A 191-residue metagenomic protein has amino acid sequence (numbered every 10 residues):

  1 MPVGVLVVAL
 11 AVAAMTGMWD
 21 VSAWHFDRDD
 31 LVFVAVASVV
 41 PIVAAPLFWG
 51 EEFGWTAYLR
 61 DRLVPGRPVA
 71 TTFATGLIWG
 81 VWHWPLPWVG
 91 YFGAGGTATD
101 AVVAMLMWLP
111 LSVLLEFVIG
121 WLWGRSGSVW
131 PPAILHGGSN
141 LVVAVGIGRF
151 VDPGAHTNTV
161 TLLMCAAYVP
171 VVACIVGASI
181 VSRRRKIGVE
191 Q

Functional and structural regions predicted by a protein language model:
M1-A11, M15, S22-A35, R60-A74: Interfacial transmembrane-helix boundary/kink motif in multi-pass membrane proteins
V3, S38, I42-P46, F73-G80 (+4 more regions): Residue-level signature of the transmembrane alpha-helical core of multi-pass small-molecule transporters
V3-A11, L77-L86, G137-I147: Aromatic-anchored segments of alpha-helical transmembrane domains
V8, L59, L115-I119: Hydrophobic/aromatic residues in alpha-helical transmembrane segments
W24-V40, A94-P110, N158, L163: Juxtamembrane helix-entry segments on the extracytoplasmic side of multipass membrane proteins
G50-V81, G120, G124-S128: Membrane-interface helix/loop boundary segments of multi-pass membrane proteins
L59, P87-D100: Membrane-interface interhelical connector segments
V103, L135-Q191: C-terminal membrane module of polytopic membrane proteins
